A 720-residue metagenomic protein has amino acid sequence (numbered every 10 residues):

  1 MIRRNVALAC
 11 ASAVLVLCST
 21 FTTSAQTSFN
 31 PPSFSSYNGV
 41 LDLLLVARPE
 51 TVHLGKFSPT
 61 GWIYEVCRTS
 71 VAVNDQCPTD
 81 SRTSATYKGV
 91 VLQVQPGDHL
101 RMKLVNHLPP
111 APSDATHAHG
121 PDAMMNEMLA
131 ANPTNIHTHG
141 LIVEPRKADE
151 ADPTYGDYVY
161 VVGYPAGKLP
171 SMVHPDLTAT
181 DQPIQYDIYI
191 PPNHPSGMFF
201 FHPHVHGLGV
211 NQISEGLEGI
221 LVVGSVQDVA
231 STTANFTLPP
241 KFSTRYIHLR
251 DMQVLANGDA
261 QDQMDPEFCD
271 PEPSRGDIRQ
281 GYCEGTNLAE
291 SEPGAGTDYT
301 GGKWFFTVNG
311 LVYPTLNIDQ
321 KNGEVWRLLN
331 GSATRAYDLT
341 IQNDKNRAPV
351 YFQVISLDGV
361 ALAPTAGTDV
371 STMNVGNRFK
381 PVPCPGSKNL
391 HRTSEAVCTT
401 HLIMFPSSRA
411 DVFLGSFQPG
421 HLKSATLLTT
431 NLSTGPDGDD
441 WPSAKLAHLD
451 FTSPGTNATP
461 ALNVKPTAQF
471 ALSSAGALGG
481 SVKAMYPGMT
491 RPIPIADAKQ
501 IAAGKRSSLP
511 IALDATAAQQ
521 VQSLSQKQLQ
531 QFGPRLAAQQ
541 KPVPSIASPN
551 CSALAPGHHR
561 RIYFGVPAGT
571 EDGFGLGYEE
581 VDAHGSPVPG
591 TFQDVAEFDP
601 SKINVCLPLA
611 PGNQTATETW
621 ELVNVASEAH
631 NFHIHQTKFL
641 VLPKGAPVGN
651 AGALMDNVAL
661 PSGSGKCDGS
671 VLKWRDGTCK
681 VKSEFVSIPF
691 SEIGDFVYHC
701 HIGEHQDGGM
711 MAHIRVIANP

Functional and structural regions predicted by a protein language model:
M1-C10: Bacterial N-terminal signal peptides that target proteins for export
A9-T20: Bacterial N-terminal signal peptides
A25-M404, H448-Q519, K527, I562 (+6 more regions): Histidine-centered copper-binding motifs that mark active-site loops of extracellular/periplasmic copper enzymes
Y189-P195, G415-H421, P689-D695: Short, surface-exposed loop/turn segments at beta-strand-coil junctions that are enriched for proline with nearby
G323, L329, D411-Q418, L422-S424: A conserved active-site cap/scaffold subdomain adjacent to cofactor or substrate pockets
Y337-T340, L422-L427, P436-D439, D572-F574 (+6 more regions): Extended hydrophobic-aromatic, low-complexity segments
Q418-T459, H701-G709: Terminal connector regions
V543-V641, D656-G665, L672-I693, Y698-H699: C-terminal substrate/ligand-recognition segments
